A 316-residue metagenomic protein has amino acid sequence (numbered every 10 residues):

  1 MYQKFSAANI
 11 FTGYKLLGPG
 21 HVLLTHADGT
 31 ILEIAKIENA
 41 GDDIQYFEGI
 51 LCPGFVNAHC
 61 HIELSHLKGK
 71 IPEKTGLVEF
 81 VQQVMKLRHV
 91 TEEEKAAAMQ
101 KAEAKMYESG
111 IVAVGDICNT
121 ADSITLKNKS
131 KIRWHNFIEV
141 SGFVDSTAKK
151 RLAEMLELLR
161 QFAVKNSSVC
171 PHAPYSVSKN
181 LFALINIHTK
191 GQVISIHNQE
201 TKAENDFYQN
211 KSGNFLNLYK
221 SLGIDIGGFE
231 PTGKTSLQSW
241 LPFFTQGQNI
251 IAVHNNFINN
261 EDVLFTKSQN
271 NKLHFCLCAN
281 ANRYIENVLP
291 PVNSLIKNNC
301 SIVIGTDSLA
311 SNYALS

Functional and structural regions predicted by a protein language model:
M1-N39: N-terminal metal-binding scaffold of metallo-dependent hydrolase/deaminase domains
I37-C52: Active-site metal-binding motif and surrounding structural segment of the metallo-beta-lactamase
I50-L51, H66-K131, R151-Q161: Alpha-helical scaffold segments that flank or form the walls of functional sites
P53-S65, V193-K202: Histidine-centered catalytic micro-motifs
H66-A97, H135-I138, K202-Q248: Active-site gating loops and adjacent loop-to-helix segments of metal-dependent hydrolytic enzymes
K131-W134, N186-V193, T245-I250, F265-C276 (+1 more regions): Glycine-enriched alpha-helix->loop->beta-strand junction motifs that scaffold or abut catalytic
C170-N186, Q192, H254-F257, R283-E286: Active-site glycine- and acidic-residue-rich loops that bind and position anionic ligands or nucleotide-like cofactors
L216-N217, F243, V288-S316: His/Asp/Glu-enriched, well-ordered alpha-helical/loop segment that forms or immediately abuts the divalent-metal
